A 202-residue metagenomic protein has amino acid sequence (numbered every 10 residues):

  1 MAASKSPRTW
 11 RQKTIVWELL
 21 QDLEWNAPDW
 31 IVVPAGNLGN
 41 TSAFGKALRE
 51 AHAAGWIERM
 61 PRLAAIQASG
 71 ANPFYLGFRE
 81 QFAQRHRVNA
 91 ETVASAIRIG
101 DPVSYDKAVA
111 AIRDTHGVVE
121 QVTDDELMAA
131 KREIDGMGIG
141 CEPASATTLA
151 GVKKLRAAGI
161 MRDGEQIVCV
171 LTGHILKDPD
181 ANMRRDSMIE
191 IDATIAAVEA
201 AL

Functional and structural regions predicted by a protein language model:
M1-A54, M128-R132: Active-site/ligand-binding-proximal alpha/beta "capping" segment
P7, R49-C141, R184-L202: Active-site/ligand-binding loops adjacent to catalytic centers
T9, N37-F44, P73-Y75, A146-V152: Short glycine/serine/threonine-rich phosphate/pyrophosphate-binding segments that cradle anionic phosphate groups
D29-V33, E58-Q67, G164-V170: Beta-strand segments within the central parallel beta-sheet cores of soluble alpha/beta enzyme folds
L38, Q67-N72, G173-I175: Acidic, glycine-rich active-site loops and adjacent beta-strand->loop/helix elements that engage anionic groups
L149-L202: Catalytic phosphate/nucleotide-handling subdomain of diverse soluble enzymes
